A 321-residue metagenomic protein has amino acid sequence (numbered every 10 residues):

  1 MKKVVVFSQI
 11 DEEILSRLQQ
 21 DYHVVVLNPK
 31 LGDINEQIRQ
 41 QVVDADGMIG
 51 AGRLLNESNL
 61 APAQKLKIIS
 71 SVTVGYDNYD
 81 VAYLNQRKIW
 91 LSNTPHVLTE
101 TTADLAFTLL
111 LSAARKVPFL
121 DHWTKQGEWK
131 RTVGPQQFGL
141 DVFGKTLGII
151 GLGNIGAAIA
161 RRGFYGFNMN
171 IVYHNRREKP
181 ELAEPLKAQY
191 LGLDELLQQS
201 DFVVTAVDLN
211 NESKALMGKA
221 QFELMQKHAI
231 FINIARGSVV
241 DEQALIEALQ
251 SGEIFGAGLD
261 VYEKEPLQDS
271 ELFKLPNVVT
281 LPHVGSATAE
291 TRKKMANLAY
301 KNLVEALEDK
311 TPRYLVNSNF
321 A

Functional and structural regions predicted by a protein language model:
M1-S92, G218: An N-terminal-biased, well-structured beta-alpha scaffold segment characteristic of Rossmann-like dinucleotide-binding
F7, I149-I150: Conserved N-terminal Rossmann-fold NAD(P)-binding element of oxidoreductases
S8, Y173-R177: N-terminal Rossmann-fold cofactor-binding loop
L27-K30, V72-T73, I89-E100, L193-D194 (+2 more regions): Short beta->alpha connector loops at strand-helix junctions that form conserved, small/polar/Pro-enriched
N56-N59, R177-E271: Rossmann-like adenosine-cofactor binding region
L91, H228-A321: Rossmann-like dinucleotide-binding domain for NAD(H)/NADP(H)
P95-T146, A158-G166: Phosphate-binding beta-alpha-beta segment of Rossmann-like dinucleotide-binding domains, i.e., the NAD(P)
I155: Hydrophobic/small residue at the entry helix of a nucleotide-binding pocket
